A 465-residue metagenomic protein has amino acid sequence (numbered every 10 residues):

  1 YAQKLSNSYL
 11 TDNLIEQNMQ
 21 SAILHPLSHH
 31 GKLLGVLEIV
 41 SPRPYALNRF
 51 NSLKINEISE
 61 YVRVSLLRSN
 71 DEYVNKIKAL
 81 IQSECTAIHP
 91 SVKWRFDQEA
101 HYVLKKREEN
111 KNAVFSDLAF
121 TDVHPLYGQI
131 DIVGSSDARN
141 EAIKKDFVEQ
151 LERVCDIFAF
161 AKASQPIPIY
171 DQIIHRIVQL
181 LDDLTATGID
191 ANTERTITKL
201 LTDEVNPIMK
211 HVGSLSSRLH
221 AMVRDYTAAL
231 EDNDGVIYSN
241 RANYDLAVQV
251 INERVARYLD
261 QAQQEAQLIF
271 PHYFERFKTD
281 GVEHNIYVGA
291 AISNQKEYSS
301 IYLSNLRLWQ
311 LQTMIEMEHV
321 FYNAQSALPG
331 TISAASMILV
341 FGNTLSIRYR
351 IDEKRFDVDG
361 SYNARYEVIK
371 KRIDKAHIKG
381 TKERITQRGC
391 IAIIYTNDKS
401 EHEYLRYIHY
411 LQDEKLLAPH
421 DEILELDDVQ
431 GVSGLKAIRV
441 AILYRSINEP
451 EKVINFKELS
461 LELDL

Functional and structural regions predicted by a protein language model:
A2-S8: PAS/Per-ARNT-Sim sensory domains
Q3, N51, N112, S116-A119 (+2 more regions): The cytosolic transmitter module of two-component sensor histidine kinases
S8-L34: Helix-to-coil/beta transition segments that act as allosteric "coupling" elements at the rims of sensory or catalytic
V36-A46: Short beta-strand-to-loop transition segments that serve as allosteric relay/switch motifs in sensory/regulatory domains
A46-R68, Y73-I77: Amphipathic alpha-helical "output/dimerization" segments
R68-I167, I173-Q179, G235-Y238, A242 (+2 more regions): Signal-transducing coiled-coil/dimerization helices and immediately adjacent hinge/linker segments that couple sensory
Q129-F270: Charged, long alpha-helical assembly modules
R218-L465: Charge-dense, extended regions
